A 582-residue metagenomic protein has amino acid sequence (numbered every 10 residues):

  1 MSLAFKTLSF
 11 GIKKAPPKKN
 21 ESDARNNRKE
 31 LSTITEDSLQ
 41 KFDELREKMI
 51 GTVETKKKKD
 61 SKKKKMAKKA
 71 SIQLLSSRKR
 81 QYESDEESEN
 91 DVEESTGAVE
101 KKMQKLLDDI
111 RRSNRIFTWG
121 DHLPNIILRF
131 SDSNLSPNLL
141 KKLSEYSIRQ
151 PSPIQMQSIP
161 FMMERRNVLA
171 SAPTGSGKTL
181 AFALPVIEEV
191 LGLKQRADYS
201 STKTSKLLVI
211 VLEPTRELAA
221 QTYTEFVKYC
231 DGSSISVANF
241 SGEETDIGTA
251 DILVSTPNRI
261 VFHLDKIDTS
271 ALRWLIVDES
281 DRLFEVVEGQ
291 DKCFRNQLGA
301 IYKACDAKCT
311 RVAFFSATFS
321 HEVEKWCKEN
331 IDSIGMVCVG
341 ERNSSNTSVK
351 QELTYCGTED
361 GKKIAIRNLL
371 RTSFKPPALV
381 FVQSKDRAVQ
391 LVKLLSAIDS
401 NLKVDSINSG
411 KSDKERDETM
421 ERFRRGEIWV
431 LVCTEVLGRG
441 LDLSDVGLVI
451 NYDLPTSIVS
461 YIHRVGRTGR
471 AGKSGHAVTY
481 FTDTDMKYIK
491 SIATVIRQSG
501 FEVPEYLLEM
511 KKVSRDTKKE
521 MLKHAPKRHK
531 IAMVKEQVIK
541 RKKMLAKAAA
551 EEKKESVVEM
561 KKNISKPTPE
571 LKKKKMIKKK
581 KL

Functional and structural regions predicted by a protein language model:
M1-Q157, E164-R166, P214, S233-I235 (+7 more regions): N-terminal intrinsically disordered, low-complexity tails of helicases
S2-A15, N26-E44, S88, A307-K308 (+10 more regions): Arginine-glycine-biased low-complexity disordered regions
N138, D198-F262, K266, W274 (+1 more regions): Conserved nucleic-acid-binding Ia/Ib motif block in the N-terminal RecA-like helicase ATPase lobe
M156-V168, L180-T202, E225-Y229: Walker A/P-loop NTP-binding motif
T249-L264, M420-G438: Conserved two-lobed SF2 helicase motor
T269-G340: Post-DEXD/H (motif II) to motif III coupling segment of the RecA-like Helicase ATP-binding lobe
A300, S348-S396: Conserved interdomain hinge at the start of the Helicase C-terminal
K325-G361: Interdomain hinge/linker at the junction between the two RecA-like core domains of SF2 helicases
